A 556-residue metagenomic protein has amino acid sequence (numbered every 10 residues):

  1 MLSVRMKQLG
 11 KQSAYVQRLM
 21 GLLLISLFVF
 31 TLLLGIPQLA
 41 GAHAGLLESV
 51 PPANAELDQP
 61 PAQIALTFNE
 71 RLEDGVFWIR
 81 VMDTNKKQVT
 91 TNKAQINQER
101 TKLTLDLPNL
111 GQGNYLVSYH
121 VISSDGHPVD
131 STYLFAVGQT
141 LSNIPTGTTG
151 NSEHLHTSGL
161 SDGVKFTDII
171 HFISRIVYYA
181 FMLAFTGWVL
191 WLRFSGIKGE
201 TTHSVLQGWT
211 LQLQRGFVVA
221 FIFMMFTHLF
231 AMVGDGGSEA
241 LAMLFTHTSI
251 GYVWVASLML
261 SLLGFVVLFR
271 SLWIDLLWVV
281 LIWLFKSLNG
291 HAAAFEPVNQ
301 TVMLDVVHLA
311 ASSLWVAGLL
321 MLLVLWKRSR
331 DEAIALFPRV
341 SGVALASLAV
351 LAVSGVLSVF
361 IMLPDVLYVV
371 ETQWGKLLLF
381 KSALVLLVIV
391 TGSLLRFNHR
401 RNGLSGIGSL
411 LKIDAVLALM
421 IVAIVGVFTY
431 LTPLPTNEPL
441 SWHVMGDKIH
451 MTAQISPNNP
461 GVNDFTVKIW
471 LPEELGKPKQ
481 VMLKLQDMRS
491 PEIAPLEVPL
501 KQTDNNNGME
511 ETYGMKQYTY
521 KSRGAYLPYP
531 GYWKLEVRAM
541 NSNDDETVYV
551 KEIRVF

Functional and structural regions predicted by a protein language model:
L2-G41: Hydrophobic secretory-pathway targeting helix
I36-L39, G45, F77-R80, N92-Q95 (+6 more regions): Polytopic transmembrane helical bundles with strong interfacial aromatic enrichment
G41-S49, L72: Cleaved targeting-peptide boundary
P52-L57, N69-R71, R80-M82, A94-Q98: Terminal hydrophobic membrane-targeting helix
A55-P60, P457-G461: Short, solvent-exposed loop/linker segments at the N-terminal edge of repeated beta-sheet extracellular domains
P60, T90-K93: N-terminal targeting peptides and non-cytosolic leader segments immediately upstream of the first transmembrane helix
P60-A62, E73-F77, N85: Extracytoplasmic copper-binding redox domains, predominantly the cupredoxin/blue-copper superfamily
I64-E70, I469: A short glycine/threonine-centered beta-strand motif
